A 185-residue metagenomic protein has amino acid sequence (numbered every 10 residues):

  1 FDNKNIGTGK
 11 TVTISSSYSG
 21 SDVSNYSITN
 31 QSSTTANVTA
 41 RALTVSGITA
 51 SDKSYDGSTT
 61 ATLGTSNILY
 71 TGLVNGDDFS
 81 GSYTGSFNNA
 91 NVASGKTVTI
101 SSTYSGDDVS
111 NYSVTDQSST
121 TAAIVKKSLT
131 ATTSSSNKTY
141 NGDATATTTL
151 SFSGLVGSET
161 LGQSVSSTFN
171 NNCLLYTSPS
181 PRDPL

Functional and structural regions predicted by a protein language model:
F1-S178: Short loop/turn motifs that initiate or flank beta-strands
P179-L185: A short, hydrophobic C-terminal helix/tail in secreted or cell-surface proteins
